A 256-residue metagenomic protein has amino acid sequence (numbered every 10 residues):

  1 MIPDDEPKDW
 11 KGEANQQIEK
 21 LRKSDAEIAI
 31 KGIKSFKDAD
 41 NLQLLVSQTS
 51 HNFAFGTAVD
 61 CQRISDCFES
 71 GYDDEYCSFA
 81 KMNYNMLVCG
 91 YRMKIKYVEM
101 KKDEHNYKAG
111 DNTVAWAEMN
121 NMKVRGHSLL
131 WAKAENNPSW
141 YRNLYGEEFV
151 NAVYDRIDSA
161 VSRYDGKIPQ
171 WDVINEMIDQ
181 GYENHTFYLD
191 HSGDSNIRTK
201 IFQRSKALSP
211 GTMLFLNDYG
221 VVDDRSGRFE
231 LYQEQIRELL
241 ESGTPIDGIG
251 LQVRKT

Functional and structural regions predicted by a protein language model:
M1-R63, M86, I95-E99, R125 (+4 more regions): Beta-strand-rich domain onsets/edges
I28, L87, A117, A160 (+3 more regions): Conserved, mostly hydrophobic/aromatic
G32, M213-L216, L240-T256: Substrate-binding and catalytic surfaces of secreted/luminal carbohydrate-active proteins
T49-D111, W116-K123, S128-E148, G250: N-terminal substrate-binding region of glycoside hydrolase catalytic domains
C61-R63, M93, L130-A132, N175-D179 (+2 more regions): Active-site-proximal loop/turn and secondary-structure-junction residues that shape catalytic pockets, frequently
S65-Y76, Y182-H185, D224-S242: Distinct, well-ordered alpha-helical segments
E99-A109, N136-E234: Active-site cleft segment of glycoside hydrolase catalytic domains centered on the general acid/base Glu
